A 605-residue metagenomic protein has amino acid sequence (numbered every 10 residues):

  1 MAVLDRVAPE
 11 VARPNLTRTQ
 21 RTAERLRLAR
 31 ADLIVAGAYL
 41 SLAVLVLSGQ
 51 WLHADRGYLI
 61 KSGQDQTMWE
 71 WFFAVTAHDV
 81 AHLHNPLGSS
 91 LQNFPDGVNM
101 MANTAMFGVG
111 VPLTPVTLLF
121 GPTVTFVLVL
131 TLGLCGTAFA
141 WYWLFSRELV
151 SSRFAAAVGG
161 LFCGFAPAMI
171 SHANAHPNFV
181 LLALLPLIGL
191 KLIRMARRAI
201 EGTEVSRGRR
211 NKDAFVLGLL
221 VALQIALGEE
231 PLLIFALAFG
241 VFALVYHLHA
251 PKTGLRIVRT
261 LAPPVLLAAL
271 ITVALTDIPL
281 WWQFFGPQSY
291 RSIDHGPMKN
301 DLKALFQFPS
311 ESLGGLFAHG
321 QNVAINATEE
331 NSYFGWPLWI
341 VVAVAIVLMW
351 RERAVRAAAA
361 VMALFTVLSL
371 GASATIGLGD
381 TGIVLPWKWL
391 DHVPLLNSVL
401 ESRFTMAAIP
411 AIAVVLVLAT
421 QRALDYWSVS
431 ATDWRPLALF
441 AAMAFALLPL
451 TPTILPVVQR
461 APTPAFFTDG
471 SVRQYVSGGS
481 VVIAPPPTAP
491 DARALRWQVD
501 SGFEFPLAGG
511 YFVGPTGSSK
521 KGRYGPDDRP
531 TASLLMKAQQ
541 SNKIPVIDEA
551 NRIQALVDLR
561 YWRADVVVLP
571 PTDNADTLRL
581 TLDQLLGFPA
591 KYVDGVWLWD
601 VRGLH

Functional and structural regions predicted by a protein language model:
M1-L52, P263-L270, V355-V361: Start-transfer (signal-anchor) and selected internal transmembrane alpha helices of multi-pass inner/ER membrane
L26, P251-P263, V342-V384, S428-R435: Membrane-interface helix-loop-helix junctions at transmembrane boundaries of multi-pass membrane enzymes, predominantly
Y39-L42, L130-E148, R153-E201, V205-L248 (+2 more regions): Membrane-embedded helix bundles of polyisoprenyl
L42-T137, A166-P186, K303-N322, I376-W387: Membrane-interface coil-to-helix junctions
L59, H172-F179, D301, G320-N326 (+4 more regions): Membrane-helix boundary/interfacial segments in multi-pass membrane proteins
Q64-D79, L261, A268-I346, S398-T405: Periplasmic/ER-lumenal interhelical loops and adjacent helix-loop junctions in multi-pass membrane proteins
G240, L266-L270, V414, T420-T451: Signature aromatic-anchored transmembrane alpha helix within multi-pass, membrane-resident enzymes that catalyze glycan
A444-H605: Extracytoplasmic
